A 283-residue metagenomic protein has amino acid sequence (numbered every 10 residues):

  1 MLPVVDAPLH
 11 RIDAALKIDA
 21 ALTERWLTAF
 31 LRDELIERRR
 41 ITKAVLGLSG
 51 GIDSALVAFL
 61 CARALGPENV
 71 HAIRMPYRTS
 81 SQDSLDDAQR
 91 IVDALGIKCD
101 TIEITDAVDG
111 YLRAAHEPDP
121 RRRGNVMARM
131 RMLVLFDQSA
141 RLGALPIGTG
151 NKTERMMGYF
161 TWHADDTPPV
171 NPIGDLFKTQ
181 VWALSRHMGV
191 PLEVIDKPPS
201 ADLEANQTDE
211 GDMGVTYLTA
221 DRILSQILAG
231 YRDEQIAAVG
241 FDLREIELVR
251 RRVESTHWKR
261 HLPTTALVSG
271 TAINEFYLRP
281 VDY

Functional and structural regions predicted by a protein language model:
M1-L46, L56, L60-A64, E68-R74 (+2 more regions): ATP/NTP-dependent adenylation/nucleotidyl-transfer catalytic domains that generate, transfer, or process NMP-activated
G51: Conserved G/P- and acidic residue-centered "switch" motifs that form tight phosphate/ATP-binding loops in soluble
